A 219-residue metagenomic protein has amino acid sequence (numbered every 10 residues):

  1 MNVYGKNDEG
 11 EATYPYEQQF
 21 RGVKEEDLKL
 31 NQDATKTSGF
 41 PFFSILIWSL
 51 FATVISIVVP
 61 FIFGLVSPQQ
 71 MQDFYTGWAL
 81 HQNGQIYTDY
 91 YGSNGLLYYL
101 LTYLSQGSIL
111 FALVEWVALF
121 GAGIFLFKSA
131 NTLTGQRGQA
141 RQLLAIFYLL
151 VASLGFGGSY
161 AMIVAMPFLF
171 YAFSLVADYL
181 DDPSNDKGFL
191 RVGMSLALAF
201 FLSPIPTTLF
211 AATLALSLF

Functional and structural regions predicted by a protein language model:
M1-V59: Start-transfer (signal-anchor) and selected internal transmembrane alpha helices of multi-pass inner/ER membrane
D73-W78, D89-I109, A199: Short hydrophobic/aromatic helix or loop-helix immediately within or flanking a transmembrane segment in polytopic
Q82-G84, L100-V114, T134: Juxtamembrane segments of multi-pass membrane glycosylation machinery that transfer sugars from lipid-linked donors
Y99, S108, A145-P167, L175 (+1 more regions): Aromatic- and kink-enriched transmembrane "portal" helix at the membrane-lumen/periplasm boundary that abuts
A112-G135, F170-Y171, L175: Transmembrane-helix motifs of polytopic, lipid-linked glycan transferases
I124-S153, M166-P167: Transmembrane-helix signature of polytopic, membrane-embedded enzymes that assemble or transfer cell-envelope glycans
L169-R191, L218: Membrane-interface transmembrane helices that cradle and orient dolichyl/undecaprenyl
G188-P204, F210-A215: Membrane-interface alpha helices of multi-pass inner-membrane proteins
